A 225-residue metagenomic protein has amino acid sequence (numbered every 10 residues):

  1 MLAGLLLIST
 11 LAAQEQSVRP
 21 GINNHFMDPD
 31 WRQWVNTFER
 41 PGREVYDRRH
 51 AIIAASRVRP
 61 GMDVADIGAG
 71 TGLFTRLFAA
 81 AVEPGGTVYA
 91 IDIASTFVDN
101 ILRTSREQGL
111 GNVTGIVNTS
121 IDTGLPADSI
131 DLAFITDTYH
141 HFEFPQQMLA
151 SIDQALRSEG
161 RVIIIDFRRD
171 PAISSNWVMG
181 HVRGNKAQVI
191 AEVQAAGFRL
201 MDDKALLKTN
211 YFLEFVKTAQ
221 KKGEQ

Functional and structural regions predicted by a protein language model:
Q14-A65: Class I SAM-dependent transferase core
D63, T87, E159-R161: Short glycine-centered segments of the SAM/dcSAM-binding site in methyltransferase folds
A65-D122: Class I SAM-dependent methyltransferase SAM/SAH-binding core
A79-A80, Q146-R161: A short glycine-rich, Lys/Arg-flanked "PGG" loop and its adjoining helix->strand segment in the class I
T123-L132: A short acidic, Gly/Pro-enriched loop at the edge of an enzyme's catalytic core that lines a small-molecule cofactor
D131-Q146: A short SAM/SAH-binding and catalytic strip from SAM-dependent methyltransferases
R161-I190: Conserved class I S-adenosyl-L-methionine
M201-Q225: Core SAM-dependent methyltransferase catalytic element
